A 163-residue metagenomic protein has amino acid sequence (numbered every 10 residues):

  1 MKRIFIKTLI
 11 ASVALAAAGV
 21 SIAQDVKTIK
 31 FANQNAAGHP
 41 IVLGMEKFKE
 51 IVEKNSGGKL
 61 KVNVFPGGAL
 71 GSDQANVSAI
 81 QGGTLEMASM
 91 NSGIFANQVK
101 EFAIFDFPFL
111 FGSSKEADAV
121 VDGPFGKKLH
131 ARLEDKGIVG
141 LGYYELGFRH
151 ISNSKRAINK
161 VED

Functional and structural regions predicted by a protein language model:
M1-I10: Bacterial N-terminal signal peptides that target proteins for export
A18-V20: N-terminal signal peptide c-region/cleavage motif recognized by signal peptidases
K30-K47, G67-S72: Extracytoplasmic "Venus flytrap"
K47-V62: Signal peptide-proximal N-terminal region of secreted/periplasmic/extracellular or secretory-lumen proteins
K49-E53, Q81, E86, N91-D163: Contiguous mixed-secondary-structure segments that line small-molecule binding/active-site clefts of soluble domains
V62-V64, G140: Generic structural signal for residues in well-ordered beta-strands
F65-S78, N159: Short helix-initiation/N-cap motifs at beta->coil->alpha
